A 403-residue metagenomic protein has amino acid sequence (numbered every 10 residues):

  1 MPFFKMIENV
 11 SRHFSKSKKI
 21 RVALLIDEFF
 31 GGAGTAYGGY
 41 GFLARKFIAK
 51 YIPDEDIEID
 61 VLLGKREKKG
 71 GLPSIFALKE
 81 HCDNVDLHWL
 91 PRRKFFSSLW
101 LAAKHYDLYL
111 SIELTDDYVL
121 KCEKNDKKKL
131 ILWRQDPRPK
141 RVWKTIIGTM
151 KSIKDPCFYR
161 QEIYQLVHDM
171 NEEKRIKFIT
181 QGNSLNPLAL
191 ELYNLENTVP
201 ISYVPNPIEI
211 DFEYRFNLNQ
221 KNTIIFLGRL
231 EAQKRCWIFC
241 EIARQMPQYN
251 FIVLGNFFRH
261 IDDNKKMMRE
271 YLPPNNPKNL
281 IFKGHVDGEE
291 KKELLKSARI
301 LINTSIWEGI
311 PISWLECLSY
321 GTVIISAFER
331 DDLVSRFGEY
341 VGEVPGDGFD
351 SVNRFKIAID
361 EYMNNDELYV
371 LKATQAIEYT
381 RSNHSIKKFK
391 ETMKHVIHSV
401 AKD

Functional and structural regions predicted by a protein language model:
G39-K46, E231-Q245: A conserved mid-protein helix/loop that constitutes part of the nucleotide-sugar donor-binding site
L63-E67, N250-M267, F282-H285: Glycosyltransferase donor-sugar binding loop
S111-D116, R134-Q135: Short His-centered aromatic/hydrophobic patch
R138, T149-I179: Membrane-proximal helix-turn-helix segments that form the acceptor-binding/catalytic region of lipid-linked
I306: Aromatic "clamp/platform" in nucleotide-sugar-dependent glycosyltransferases that forms part of the donor/acceptor
V323-L333: Short hydrophobic beta-strand element within catalytic cores of glycosyltransferases and related nucleotide-activated
L333-D360: Change "using UDP/GDP/dTDP sugars" to "using nucleotide sugars
M363-H398: A charged, aromatic-enriched C-terminal amphipathic alpha-helix characteristic of glycosyltransferases across folds
